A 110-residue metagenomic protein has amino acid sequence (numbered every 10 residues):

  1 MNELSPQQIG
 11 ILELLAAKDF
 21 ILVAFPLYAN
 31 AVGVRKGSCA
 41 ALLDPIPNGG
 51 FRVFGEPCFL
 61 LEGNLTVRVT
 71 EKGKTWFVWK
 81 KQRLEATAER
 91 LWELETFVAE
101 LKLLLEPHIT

Functional and structural regions predicted by a protein language model:
M1-G37, P107-T110: Negatively charged, low-complexity tracts enriched in Asp/Glu with abundant Ser/Thr
Q8, L22, R35-K36, R52 (+3 more regions): Arginine residue identity/basic-tract feature
I11, L15, F20-L22, V32-V34 (+4 more regions): Hydrophobic beta-strand residues in large extracellular and virion-surface proteins
R35-V67: Long, continuous compositionally biased terminal/linker segments
P57-T110: Intrinsically disordered, low-complexity regulatory regions enriched in serine/threonine/proline and acidic residues
